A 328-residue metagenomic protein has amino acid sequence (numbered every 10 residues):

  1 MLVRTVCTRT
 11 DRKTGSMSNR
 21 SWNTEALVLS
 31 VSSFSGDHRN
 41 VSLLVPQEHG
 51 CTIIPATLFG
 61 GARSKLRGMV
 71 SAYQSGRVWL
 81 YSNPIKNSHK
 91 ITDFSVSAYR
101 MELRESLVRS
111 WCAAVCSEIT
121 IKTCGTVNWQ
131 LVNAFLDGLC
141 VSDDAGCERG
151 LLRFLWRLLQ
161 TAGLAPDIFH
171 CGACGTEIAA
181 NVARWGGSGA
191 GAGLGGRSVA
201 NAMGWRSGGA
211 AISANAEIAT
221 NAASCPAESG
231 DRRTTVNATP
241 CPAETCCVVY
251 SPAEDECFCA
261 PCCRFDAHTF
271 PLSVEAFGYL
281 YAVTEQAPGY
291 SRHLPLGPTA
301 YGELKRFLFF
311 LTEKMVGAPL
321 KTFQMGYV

Functional and structural regions predicted by a protein language model:
L2-C7, K13-N215, N221, C225-E228 (+1 more regions): Non-catalytic alpha-helical scaffolds and adjoining flexible linkers that form interface surfaces for assembly
